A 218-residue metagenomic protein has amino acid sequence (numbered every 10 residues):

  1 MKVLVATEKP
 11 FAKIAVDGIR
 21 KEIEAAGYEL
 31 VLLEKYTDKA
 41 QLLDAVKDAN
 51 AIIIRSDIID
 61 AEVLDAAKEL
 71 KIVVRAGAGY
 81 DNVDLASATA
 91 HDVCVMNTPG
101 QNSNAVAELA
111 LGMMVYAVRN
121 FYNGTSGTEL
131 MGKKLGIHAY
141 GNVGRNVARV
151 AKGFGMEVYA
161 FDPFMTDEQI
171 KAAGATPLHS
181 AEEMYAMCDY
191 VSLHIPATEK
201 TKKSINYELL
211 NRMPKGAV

Functional and structural regions predicted by a protein language model:
M1-A49, G155-Y159, E168: N-terminal glycine-/charge-rich "phosphate-binding" loop or analogous flexible N-terminal tail
T7-E8, I54-S56, G77, C188 (+1 more regions): Glycine-rich, N-terminal phosphate-binding loop of Rossmann-like dinucleotide-binding domains
K13-D17, Y36-L43, D57-A61, N82 (+3 more regions): Structural motif corresponding to alpha-helix initiation and N-cap regions
E22, D44-A45, V63-A66, E183-M184 (+1 more regions): Structural alpha-helical scaffold elements that stabilize or flank donor/cofactor-binding regions in carbohydrate
V31, N50-Y122, G127: Phosphate/diphosphate ligand-binding glycine-rich loop within oxidoreductases
V46-A51, K68-L70, A186-V191, P214-G216: Short acidic/histidine-rich motifs immediately flanking catalytic phosphotransfer sites in two-component signaling
I58-L70, L85, K200-V218: Rossmann-fold NAD(P) dinucleotide-binding segment
S126-K215: Rossmann-like dinucleotide/phosphate-binding beta-alpha-beta segment
